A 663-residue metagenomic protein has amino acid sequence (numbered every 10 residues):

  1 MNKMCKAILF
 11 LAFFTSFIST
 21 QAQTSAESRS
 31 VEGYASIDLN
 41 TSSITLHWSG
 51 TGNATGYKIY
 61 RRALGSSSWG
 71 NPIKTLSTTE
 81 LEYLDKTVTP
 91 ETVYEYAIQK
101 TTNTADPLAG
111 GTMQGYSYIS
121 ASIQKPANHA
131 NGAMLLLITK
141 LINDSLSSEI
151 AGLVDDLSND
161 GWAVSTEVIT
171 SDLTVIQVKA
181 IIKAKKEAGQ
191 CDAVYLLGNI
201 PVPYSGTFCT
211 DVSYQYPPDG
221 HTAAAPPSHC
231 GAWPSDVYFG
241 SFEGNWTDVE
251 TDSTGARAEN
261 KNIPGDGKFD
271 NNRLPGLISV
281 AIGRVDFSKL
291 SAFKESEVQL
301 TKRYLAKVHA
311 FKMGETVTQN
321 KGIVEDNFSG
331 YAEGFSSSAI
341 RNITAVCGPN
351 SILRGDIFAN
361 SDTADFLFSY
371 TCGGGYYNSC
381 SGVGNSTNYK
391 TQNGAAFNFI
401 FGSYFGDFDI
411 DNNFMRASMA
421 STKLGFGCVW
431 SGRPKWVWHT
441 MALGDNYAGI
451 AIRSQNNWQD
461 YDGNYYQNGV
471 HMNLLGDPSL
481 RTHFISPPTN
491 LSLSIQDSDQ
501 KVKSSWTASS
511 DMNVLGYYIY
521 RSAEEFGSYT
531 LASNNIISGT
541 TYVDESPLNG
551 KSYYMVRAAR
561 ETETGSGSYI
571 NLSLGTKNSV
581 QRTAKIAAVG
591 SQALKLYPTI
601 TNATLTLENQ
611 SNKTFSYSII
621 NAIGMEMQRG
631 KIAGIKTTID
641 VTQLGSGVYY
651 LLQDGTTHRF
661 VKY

Functional and structural regions predicted by a protein language model:
M1-A26: Bacterial Sec-dependent N-terminal signal peptides
I18, S147, Y517-E525, K585-Y663: C-terminal outer-membrane/trafficking sorting elements
T20-G33, D38-L39: Sec-dependent signal peptide cleavage junction
A26-E32, I485-L493, G590-K595: Proline-enriched interdomain boundary motifs that mark the N-terminal boundary and often initiate the first structured
S36, S67, K74, L84-T507 (+5 more regions): Cysteine-dependent hydrolase recognition
T41-A54, Q500-N513: Conserved aromatic anchor
G50-N53, P90, S509-D511, L548 (+1 more regions): Short glycine/proline-centered coil/turn motifs in the loop regions of extracellular beta-sandwich domains
L81-Y83, T540-Y542, I635-I639: Short strand-edge motifs at loop-to-beta-strand transitions and within beta-strands of extracellular beta-rich domains
